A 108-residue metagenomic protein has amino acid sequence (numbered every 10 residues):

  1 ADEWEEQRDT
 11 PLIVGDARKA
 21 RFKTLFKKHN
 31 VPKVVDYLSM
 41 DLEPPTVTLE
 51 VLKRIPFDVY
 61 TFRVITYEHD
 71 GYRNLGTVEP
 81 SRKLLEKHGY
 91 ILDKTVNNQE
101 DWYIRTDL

Functional and structural regions predicted by a protein language model:
A1-K33: Glycine-rich adenosyl-binding loop in Rossmann-like folds that engage adenosine-containing cofactors
L25-K27, V31-L108: Conserved acidic-Pro-Pro-aromatic motif
